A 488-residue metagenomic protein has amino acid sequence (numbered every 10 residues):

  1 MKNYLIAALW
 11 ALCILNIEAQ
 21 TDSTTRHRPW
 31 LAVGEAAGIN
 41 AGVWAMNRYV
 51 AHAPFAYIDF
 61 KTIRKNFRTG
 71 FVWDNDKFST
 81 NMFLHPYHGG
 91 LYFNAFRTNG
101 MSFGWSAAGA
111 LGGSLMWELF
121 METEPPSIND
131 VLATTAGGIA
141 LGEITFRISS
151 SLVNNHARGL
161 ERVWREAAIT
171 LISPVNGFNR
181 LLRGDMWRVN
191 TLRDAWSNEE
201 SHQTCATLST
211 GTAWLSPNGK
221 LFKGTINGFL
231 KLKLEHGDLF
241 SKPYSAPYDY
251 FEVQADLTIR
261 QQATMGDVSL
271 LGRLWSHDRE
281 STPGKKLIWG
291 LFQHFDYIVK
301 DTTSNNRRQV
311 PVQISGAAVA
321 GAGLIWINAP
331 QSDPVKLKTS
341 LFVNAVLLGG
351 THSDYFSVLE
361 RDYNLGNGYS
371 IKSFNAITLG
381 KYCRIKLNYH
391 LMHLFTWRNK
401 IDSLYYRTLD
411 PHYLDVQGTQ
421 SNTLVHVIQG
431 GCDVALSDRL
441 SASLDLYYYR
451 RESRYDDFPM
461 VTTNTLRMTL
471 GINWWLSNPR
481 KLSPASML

Functional and structural regions predicted by a protein language model:
R26-A53, S79-F120, L132-S149: Hydrophobic alpha-helical membrane-anchor/signal-helix detector
G104, I148, F240-Y244, T282-K286 (+4 more regions): Repeated loop/turn-to-beta-strand initiation elements of outer-membrane beta-barrel proteins
G137, H202-T204, F222-L232, T264-L270 (+4 more regions): Residues that define the transmembrane beta-barrel architecture of outer-membrane proteins
E143-I144, T212, G228-D238, V268-E280 (+5 more regions): Residues on the lipid-exposed face of transmembrane beta-strands in outer-membrane beta-barrel proteins
S173, A206-T212, D249-L257, W289-Y297 (+4 more regions): Transmembrane beta-barrel strands of outer-membrane/channel proteins
L182, N464-L488: Outer-membrane beta-barrel "beta-signal"
N218, N305-V312, Y355-D362, H412-T419 (+2 more regions): Extracellular loop and loop/strand-boundary signature of outer-membrane beta-barrel proteins
D296, V310-P411: Detector for outer-membrane/organellar transmembrane beta-barrel domains, recognizing the amphipathic beta-strand
